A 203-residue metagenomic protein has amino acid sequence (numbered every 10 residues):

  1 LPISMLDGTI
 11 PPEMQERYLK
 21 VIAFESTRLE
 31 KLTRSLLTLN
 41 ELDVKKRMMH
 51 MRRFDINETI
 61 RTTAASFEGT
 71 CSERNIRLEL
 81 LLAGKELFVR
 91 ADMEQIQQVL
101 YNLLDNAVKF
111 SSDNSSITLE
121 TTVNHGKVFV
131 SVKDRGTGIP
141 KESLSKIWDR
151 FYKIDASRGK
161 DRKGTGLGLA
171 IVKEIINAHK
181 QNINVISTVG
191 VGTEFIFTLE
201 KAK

Functional and structural regions predicted by a protein language model:
I10, M14, V44-M49, F88-A91: Conserved micro-motifs of the catalytic ATP-binding
F24-L29: Short alpha-helical segment of the dimerization/phosphotransfer core of two-component systems
H50-F54, S72, R77-L87: Conserved catalytic submotifs in the C-terminal HATPase_c
A107-V108: Short helix-loop "hinge" at the ATP-lid/N-box region of the Bergerat-fold HATPase_c
N114-G126: Short beta-strand/loop element within the Bergerat-fold HATPase_c
I139-K153: Short conserved segment of the HATPase_c
